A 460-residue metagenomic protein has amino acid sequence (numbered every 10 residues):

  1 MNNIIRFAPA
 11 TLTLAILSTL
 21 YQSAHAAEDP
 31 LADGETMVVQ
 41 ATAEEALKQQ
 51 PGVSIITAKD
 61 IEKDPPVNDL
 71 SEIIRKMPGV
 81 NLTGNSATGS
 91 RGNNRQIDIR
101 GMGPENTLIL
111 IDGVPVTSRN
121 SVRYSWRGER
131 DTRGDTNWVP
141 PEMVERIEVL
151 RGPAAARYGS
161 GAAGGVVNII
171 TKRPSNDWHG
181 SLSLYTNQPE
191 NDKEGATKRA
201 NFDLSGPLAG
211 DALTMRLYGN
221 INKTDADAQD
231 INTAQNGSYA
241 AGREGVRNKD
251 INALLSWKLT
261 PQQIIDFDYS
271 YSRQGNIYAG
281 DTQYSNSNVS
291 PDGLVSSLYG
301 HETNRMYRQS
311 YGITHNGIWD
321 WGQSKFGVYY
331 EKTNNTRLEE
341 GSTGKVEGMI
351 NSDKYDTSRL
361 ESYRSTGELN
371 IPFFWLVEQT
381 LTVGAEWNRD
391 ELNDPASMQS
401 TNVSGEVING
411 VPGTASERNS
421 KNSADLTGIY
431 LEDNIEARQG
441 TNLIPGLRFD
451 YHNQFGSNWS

Functional and structural regions predicted by a protein language model:
M1-P30: Cleavable N-terminal targeting peptides that direct proteins into the secretory/outer-membrane pathway or into
G34-V67, Q96, N120-E129: N-terminal periplasmic "start-of-domain" segments of outer-membrane beta-barrel proteins
V53-L70, R75, I97-M102, T132-G134 (+1 more regions): Short, polar/charged loop or turn motifs at beta-strand boundaries
L70-I73, R95-D98, L110, G134-N137 (+3 more regions): N-terminal periplasmic accessory domains that precede and gate Gram-negative outer-membrane beta-barrel machines
S71-S118: Extracytoplasmic beta-strand/coil segments of soluble accessory domains associated with Gram-negative outer-membrane
P115-R151: Short acidic/polar hinge/loop motifs at secondary-structure boundaries that mediate gating or recognition
K193-A279, Y307-Q309, I313, W375: Transmembrane beta-barrel wall of Gram-negative outer-membrane proteins
S256-Q274, G300-W459: Face-selective signature of the C-terminal outer-membrane beta-barrel domain
